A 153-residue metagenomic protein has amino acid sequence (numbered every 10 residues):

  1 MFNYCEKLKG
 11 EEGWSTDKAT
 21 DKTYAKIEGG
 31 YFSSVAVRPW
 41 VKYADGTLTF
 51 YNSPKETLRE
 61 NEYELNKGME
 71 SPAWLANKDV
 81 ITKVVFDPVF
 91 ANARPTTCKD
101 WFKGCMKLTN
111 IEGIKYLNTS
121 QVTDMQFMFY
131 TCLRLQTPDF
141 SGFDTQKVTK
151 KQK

Functional and structural regions predicted by a protein language model:
N3-T23, V80-A93, K107-T123, Y130-K150: Structural signature of tandem-repeat unit edges
W14, F32-S33, E70, T119: Intrinsically disordered, low-complexity segments enriched in Ser/Pro/Gly/Ala and basic residues
K22-V35: A recurrent domain-boundary module in secreted/ectodomain proteins
A36-V89, W101: N-terminal segments that cap or nucleate solenoid repeat domains
T96-K103: Non-membrane alpha-helical segments in proteins
K99, Q126-F127, Q152: Register-specific detector for alpha-helical tandem repeat solenoids, activating on a conserved position within each
